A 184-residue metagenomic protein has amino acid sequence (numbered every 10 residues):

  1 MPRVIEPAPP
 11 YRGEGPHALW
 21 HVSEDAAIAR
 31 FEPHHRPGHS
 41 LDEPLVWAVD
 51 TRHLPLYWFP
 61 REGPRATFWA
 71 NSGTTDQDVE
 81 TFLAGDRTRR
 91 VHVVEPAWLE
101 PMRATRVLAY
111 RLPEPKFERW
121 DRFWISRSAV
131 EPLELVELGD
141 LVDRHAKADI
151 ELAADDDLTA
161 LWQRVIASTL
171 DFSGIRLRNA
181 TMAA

Functional and structural regions predicted by a protein language model:
M1-A8, G13, R61-A184: Conserved NAD+-utilizing ADP-ribose enzyme module
M1-E43, W58-P60: ADP-ribose/NAD+-binding catalytic cleft of ART/PARP-like enzymes
G15-A18, D42-V46, R52, P96 (+1 more regions): Short, surface-exposed beta-edge/turn micro-motifs
H21-A27, D50, L112-F117: Short, flexible beta-strand-to-coil junctions
D25-A27, S40-T67, T75-V79: Extended cationic-aromatic binding surfaces that line active-site or macromolecule-binding grooves and engage
A27-S40, V46, W120-V136: Surface-exposed flexible segments
